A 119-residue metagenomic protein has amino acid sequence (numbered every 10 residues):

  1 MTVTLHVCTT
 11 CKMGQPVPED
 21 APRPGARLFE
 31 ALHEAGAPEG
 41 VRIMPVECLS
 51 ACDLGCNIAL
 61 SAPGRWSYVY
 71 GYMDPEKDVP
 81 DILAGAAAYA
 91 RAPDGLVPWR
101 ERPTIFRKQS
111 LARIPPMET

Functional and structural regions predicted by a protein language model:
M1-H6, F29-A51: Immediate flanking context of iron-sulfur cluster ligation sites
L5-P18, M44-P63: Local cysteine-cluster metal-coordination motifs and their immediate loop/turn environment, predominantly Fe-S cluster
M13-E39: Negatively charged, low-complexity tracts enriched in Asp/Glu with abundant Ser/Thr
H33, M73-P75, G85-Y89: A short Gly-Trp-Pro
L54, A59-R65, A86-T119: Short flanking/linker segments adjacent to small metal-binding domains or redox-active Cys/His motifs
S61-G64, Y72-D81: Active-site phosphate-binding/coordination module
